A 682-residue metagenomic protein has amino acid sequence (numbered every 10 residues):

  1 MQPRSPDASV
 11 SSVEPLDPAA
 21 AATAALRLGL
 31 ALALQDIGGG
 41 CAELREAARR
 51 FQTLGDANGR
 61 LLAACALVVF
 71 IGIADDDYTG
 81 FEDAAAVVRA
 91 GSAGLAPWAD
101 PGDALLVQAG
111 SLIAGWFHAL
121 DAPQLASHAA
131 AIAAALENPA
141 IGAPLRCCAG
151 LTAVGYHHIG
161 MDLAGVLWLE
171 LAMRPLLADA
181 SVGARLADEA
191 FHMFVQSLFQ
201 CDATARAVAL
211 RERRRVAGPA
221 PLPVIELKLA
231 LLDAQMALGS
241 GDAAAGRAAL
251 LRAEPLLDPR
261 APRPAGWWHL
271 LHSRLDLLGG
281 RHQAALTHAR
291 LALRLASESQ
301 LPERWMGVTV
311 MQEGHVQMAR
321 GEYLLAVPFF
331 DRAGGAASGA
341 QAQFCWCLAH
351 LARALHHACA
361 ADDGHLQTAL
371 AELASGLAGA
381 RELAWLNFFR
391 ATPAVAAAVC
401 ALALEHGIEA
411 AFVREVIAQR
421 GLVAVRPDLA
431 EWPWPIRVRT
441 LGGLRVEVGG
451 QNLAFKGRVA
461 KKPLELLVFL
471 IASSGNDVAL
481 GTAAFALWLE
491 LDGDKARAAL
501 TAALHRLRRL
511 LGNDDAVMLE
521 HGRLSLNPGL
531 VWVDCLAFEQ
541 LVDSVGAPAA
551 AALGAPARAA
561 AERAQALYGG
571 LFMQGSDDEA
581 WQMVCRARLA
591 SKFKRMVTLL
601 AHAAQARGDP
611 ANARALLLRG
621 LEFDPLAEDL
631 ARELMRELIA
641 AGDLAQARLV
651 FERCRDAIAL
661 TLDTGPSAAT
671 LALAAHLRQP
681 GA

Functional and structural regions predicted by a protein language model:
Q2-R4, A378, C400-A460, L464 (+2 more regions): Short boundary/linker motifs that mark transitions into or out of structured domains
S5, V13-A25, T53-R60, A64 (+12 more regions): Intrinsically disordered, charged and Pro/Gly-enriched terminal/linker segments that flank large helical-solenoid
V10-E14, R45-T53, A85-P97, A129-N138 (+9 more regions): Amphipathic alpha-helical segments of tetratricopeptide repeats
L16-T23, L54-L67, L95-G110, A122-P123 (+12 more regions): Alpha-solenoid helical repeat architecture
A22, L28-A31, A48, L61 (+15 more regions): Conserved small-residue packing positions in alpha-helical repeats and bundles
L30-C41, V69-D83, L112-A126, G155-L167 (+8 more regions): Short coil/turn connectors between adjacent alpha-helices in alpha-solenoid helical repeat scaffolds
A42, R49, D83-A86, S127 (+9 more regions): Primarily a tetratricopeptide repeat
G443, R458-V468, L487, G493-G512: DNA-recognition element of transcription regulators
